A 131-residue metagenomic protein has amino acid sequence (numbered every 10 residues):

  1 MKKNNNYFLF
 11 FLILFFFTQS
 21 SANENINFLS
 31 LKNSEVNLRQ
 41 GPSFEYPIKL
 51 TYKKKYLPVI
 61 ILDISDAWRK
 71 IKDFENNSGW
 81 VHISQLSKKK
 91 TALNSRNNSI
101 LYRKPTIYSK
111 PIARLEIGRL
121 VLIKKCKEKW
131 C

Functional and structural regions predicted by a protein language model:
M1-K3: N-terminal secretory signal peptides that target proteins for export/translocation
N6-F17: Sec-dependent N-terminal signal peptides
S20-Q40, L50-K55, L62-C131: SH3-family beta-barrel domains
F44: Extracytoplasmic Gram-positive cell-surface binding/anchoring modules and repeats
P47: Catalytic beta-strand/loop cores that center a nucleophilic Ser/Cys/Thr and support acyl-enzyme chemistry
